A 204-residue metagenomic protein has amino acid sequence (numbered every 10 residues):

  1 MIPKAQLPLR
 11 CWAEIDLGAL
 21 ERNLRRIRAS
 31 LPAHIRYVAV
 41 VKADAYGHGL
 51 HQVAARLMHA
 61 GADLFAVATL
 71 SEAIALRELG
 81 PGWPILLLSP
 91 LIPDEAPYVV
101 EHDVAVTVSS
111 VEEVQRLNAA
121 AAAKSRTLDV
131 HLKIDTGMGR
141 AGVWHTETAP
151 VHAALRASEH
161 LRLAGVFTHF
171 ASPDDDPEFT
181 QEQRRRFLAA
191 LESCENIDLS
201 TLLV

Functional and structural regions predicted by a protein language model:
I2, Q6-L7, C11-E14, A19-R22 (+1 more regions): Active-site-proximal beta-alpha core segment in soluble small-molecule metabolic enzymes
S30: Conserved PLP-enzyme active-site core in the AAT-like
